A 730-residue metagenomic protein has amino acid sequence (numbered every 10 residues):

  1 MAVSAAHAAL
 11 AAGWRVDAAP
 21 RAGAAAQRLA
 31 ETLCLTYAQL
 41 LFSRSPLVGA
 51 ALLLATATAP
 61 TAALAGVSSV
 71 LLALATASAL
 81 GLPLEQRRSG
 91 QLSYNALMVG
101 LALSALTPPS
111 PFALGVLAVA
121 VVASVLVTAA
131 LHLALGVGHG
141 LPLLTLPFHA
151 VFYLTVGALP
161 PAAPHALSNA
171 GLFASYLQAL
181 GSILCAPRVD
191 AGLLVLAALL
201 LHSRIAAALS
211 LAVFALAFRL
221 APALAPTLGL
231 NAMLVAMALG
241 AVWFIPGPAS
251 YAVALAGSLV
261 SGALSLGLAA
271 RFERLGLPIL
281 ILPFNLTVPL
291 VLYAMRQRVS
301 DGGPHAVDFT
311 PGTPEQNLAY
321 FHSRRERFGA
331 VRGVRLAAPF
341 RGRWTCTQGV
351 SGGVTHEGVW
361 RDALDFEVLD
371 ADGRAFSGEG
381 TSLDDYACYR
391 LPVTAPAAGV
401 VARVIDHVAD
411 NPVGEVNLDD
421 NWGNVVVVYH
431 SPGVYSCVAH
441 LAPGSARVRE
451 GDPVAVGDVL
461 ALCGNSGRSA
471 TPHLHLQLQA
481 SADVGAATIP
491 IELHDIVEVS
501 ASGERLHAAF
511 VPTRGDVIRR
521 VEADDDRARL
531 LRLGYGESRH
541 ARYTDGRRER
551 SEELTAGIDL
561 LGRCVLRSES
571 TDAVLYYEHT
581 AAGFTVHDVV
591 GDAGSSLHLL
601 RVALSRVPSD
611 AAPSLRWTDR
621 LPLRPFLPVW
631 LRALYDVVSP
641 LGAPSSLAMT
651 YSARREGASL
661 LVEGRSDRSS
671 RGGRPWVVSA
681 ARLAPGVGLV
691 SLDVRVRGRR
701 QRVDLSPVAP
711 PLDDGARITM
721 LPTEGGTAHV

Functional and structural regions predicted by a protein language model:
A2-L82, T155, Q178-A186, G192-L201 (+1 more regions): N-terminal signal-anchor module of multipass membrane proteins
L114-A118, G138-P147, A225-L230, Y251 (+1 more regions): Loop-to-transmembrane alpha-helix initiation sites
V151-A223: Generic multipass alpha-helical transmembrane bundles of integral membrane proteins
R298-R325: Short, highly charged, low-complexity non-transmembrane loops/tails of multi-pass membrane proteins
T347, T355, T394, D420 (+3 more regions): Acidic, glycine-rich catalytic/binding loops that coordinate metals and/or anionic ligands
A387-C388, P396-A442: Zn2+-dependent peptidoglycan hydrolase active-site motif and core
T394, V434-G457: Short histidine-centered loop motifs in beta-beta connectors
G399-V401, G451-C463: A structural signal for short beta-strand/turn segments enriched in small hydrophobics and glycine
